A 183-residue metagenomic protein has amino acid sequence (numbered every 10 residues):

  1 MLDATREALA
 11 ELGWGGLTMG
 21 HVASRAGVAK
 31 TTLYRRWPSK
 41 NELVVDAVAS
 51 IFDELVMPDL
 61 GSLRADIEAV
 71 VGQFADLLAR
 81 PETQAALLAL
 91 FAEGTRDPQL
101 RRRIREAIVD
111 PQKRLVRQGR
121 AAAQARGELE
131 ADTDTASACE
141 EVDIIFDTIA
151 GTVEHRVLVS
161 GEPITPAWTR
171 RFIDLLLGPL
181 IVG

Functional and structural regions predicted by a protein language model:
A4-E42, D46: Helix-turn-helix
A4-L12, D66, V70-Q73, A86-E93 (+3 more regions): Solvent-exposed, amphipathic alpha-helical segments
P38-E42, L78-A79, T95-Q99, P163: Residues in soluble alpha-helical coiled-coils and helical-bundle/repeat scaffolds
K40, A47, E82, I108-Q112 (+1 more regions): Hydrophobic/aromatic residues within well-ordered alpha-helical segments
E42, A65, A69, A85-A89 (+4 more regions): Amphipathic alpha-helical interaction segments
A47-V48, A79-R105: Amphipathic alpha-helical segments used for helix-helix packing
L55-Q84, A138: Hydrophobic alpha-helical connector segments
R102, E106, D110, Q124-L175 (+1 more regions): Hydrophobic/aromatic-rich alpha-helical bundle segments in the mid-to-C-terminal region
